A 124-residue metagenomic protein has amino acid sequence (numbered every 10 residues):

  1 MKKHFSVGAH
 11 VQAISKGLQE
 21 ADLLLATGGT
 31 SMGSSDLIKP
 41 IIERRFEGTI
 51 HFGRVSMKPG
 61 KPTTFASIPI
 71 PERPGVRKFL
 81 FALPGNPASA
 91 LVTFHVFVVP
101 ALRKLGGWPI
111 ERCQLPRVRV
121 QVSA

Functional and structural regions predicted by a protein language model:
M1-E47: N-terminal small/polar loop signature for handling phosphorylated ligands or for N-terminal nucleophile
I41, R45-A124: Flexible glycine/proline-rich
